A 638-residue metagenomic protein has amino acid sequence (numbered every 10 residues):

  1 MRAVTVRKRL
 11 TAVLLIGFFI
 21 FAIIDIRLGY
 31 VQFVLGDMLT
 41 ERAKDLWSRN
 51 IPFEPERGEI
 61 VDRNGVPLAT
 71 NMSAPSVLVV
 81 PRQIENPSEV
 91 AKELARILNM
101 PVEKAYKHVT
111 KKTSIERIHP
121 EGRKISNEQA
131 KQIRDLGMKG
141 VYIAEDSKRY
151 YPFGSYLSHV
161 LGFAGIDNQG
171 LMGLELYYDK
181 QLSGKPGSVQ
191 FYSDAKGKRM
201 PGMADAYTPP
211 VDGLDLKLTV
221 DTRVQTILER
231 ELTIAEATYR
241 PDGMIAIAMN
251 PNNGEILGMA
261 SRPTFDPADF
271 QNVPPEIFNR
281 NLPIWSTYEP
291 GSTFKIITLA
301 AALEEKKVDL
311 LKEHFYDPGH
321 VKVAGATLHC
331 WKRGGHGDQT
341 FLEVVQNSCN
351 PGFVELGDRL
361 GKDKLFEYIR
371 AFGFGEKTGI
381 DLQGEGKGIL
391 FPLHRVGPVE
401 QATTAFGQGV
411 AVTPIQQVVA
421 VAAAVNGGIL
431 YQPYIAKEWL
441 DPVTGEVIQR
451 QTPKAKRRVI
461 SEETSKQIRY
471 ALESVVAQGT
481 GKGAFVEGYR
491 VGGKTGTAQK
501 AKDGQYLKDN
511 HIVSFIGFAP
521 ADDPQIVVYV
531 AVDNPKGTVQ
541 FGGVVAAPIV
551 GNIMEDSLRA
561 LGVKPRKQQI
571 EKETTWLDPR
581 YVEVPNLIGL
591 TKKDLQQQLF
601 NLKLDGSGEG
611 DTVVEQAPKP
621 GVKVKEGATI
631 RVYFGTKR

Functional and structural regions predicted by a protein language model:
M1-Q271, G361-G375, G384, A484-E487 (+7 more regions): Periplasmic/cell-envelope proteins involved in peptidoglycan metabolism and beta-lactam response
P55, I84-E89, R123-N127, N168-M172 (+15 more regions): Soluble non-cytosolic domains of exported or imported proteins
A69, D194-D205, A246-S292, I297-V532 (+1 more regions): Beta-lactam-recognizing serine transpeptidase/beta-lactamase-like catalytic domain environment
S73-P75, D212-L216, I284-S286, A402 (+1 more regions): Short amphipathic alpha-helical segments
L157-H159, E255, I296-I297, V418-V421 (+3 more regions): Short, solvent-exposed alpha-helical surface patches in non-cytosolic proteins
T287, G542, E573-E615, K619-R638: Extracytoplasmic Gram-positive cell-surface binding/anchoring modules and repeats
E446-P453, V544-P585: Short, gly/Ser/Thr-rich active-site loops of penicillin-recognizing serine hydrolases
